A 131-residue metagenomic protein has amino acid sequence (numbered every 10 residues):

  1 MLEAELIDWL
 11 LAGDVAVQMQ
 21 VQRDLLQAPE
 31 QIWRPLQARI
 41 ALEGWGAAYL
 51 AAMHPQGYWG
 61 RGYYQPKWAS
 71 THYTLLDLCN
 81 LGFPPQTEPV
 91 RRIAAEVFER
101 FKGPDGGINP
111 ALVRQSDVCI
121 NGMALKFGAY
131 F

Functional and structural regions predicted by a protein language model:
M1-F131: Preference for long, amphipathic alpha-helical scaffolds in soluble/luminal domains and all-alpha bundles
